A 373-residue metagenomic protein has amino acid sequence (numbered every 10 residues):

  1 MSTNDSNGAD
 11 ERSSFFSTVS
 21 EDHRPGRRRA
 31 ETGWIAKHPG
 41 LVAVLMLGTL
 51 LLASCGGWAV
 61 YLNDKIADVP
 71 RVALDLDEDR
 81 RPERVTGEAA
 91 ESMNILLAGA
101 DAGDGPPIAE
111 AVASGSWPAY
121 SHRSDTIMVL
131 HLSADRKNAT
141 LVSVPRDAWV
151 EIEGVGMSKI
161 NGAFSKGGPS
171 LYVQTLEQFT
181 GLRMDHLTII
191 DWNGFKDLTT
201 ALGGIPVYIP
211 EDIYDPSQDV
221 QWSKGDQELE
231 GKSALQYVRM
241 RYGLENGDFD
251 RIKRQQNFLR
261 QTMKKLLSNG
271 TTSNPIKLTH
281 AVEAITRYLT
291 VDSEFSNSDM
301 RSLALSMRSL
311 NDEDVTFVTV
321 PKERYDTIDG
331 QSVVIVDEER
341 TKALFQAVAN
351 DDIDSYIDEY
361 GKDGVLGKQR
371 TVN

Functional and structural regions predicted by a protein language model:
S2-N373: Non-catalytic, solvent-exposed segments at the cell envelope interface
